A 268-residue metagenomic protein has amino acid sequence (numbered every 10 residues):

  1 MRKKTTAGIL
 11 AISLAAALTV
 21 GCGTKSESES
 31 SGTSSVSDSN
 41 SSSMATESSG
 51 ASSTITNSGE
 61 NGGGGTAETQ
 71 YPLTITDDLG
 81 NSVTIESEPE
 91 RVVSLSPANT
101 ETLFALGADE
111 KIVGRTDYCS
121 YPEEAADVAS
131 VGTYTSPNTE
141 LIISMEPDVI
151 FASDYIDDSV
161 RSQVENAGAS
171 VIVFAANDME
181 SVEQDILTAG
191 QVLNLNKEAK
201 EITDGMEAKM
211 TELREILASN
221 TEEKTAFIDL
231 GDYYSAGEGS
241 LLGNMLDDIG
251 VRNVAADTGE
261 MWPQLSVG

Functional and structural regions predicted by a protein language model:
R2-L10, G21-A98, K197-A226: Bacterial Sec-exported substrate-binding components of ABC uptake systems
L14-L18: Hydrophobic core
G63, P72, N81-T84, S159-L230 (+2 more regions): Extracytoplasmic substrate-binding proteins
D78-G80, A129-E140, T258-V267: Short helix-initiation/N-cap motifs at beta->coil->alpha
V83-I85, T100-A105, S120-E124, Y234-E238 (+1 more regions): Short, solvent-exposed loop/turn elements at domain surfaces
R91-D154, V251-V254: A short, structured surface patch at a secondary-structure boundary
Y118-Y121, S235-L265: Alpha-helical, coiled-coil/dimerization segments enriched in small aliphatic residues
P137-L141, S159-V160, E212-E215, L265-S266: Short acidic active-site motifs
